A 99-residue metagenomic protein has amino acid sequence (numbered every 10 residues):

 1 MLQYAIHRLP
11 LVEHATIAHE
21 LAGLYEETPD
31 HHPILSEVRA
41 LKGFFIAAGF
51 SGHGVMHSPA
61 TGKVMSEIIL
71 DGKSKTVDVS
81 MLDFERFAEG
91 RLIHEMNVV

Functional and structural regions predicted by a protein language model:
Q3-V99: C-terminal catalytic lobe of FAD-dependent flavoproteins
